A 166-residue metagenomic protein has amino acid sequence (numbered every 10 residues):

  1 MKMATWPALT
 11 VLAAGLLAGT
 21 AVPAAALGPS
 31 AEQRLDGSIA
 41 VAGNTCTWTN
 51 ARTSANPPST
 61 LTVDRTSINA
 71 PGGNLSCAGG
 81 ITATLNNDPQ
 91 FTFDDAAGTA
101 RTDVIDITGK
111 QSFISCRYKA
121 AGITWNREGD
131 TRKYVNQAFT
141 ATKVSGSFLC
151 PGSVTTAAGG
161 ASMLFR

Functional and structural regions predicted by a protein language model:
M1, D36-I39, G109: Short secondary-structure boundary micro-motifs
M1-A26: Secretory targeting and sorting signals
L9, G43, T99-R101, A158: Residues in flexible loops and secondary-structure boundaries
A13, L17, A26, L35 (+5 more regions): Intrinsically disordered, low-complexity segments enriched in small/polar residues
A24-G72, P151-R166: N-terminal segment immediately downstream of the Sec signal-peptide cleavage site in secreted/extracellular proteins
Q33-S38, A100-V104, Y134-F139: Short, hydrophobic/proline-enriched secondary-structure or compact coil segments at domain edges
W48-G129: Predominantly extracellular/secreted and cell-surface proteins with exposed, flexible low-complexity segments
F113-R166: A charged, solvent-exposed segment within the mature domains of Sec-exported extracytoplasmic proteins
